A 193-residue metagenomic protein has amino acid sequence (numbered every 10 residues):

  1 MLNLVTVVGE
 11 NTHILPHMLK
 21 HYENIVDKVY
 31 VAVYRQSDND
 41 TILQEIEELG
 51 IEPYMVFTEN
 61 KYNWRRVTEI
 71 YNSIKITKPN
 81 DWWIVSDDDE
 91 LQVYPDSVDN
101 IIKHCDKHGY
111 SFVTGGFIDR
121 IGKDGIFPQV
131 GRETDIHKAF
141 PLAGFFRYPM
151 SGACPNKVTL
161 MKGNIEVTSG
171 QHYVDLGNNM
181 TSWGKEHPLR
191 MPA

Functional and structural regions predicted by a protein language model:
M1-T6, H21-Y22, K28-A32: Hydrophobic targeting segments
N11-I25: Short, well-formed alpha-helical segments that are part of the catalytic scaffolds of diverse glycosyltransferases
H17-H21, E45, N100-I101: A short acidic, amphipathic alpha-helical/loop segment
V26, P79-N80, K107-Y110: Short, high-confidence coil segments that cap the C-terminus of an alpha-helix and link into the following beta-strand
D27, D89: Receiver (REC) domain switch/active-site residues of two-component response regulators
V33, M55-F57, T114-F117: Residue-level recognition of beta-strand->loop/alpha-helix junctions
D38-S86, V93-Y94: Active-site-proximal specificity loops/subdomain of glycosyltransferases
W64-N72, Y94-A193: Catalytic-site signature of metal-activated, phosphate-bearing donor transferases, centered on the GT-A/GT-A-like
